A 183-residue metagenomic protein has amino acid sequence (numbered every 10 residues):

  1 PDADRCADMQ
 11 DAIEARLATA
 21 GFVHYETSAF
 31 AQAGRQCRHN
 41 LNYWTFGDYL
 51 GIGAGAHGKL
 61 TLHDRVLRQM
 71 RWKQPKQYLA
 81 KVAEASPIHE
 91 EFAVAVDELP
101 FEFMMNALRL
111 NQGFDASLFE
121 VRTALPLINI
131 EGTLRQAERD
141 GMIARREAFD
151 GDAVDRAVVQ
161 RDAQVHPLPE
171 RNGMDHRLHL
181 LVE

Functional and structural regions predicted by a protein language model:
P1-L125: C-terminal scaffold of the Radical SAM
F30, E147-D150: Short, Lys/Arg-rich nucleic-acid/phosphate-binding segment
P126-E131, E147: Mobile late-domain/C-terminal helix-loop "cap" segments that border catalytic sites or the cytosolic face
T133-D140: Basic amphipathic alpha-helical segments that dock to polyanions
V154-V159, V165, M174, V182: Hydrophobic alpha-helical signal/anchor motif
